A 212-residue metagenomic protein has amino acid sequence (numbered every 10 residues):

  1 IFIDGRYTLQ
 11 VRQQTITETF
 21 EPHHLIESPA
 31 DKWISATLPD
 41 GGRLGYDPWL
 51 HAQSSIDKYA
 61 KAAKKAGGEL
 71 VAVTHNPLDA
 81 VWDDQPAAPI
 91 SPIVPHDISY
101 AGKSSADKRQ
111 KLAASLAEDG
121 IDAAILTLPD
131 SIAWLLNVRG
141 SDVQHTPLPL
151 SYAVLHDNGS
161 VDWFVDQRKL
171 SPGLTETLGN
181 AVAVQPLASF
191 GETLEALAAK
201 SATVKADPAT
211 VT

Functional and structural regions predicted by a protein language model:
I1-T212: A composition/biophysics-driven feature that prefers long, compositionally simple stretches
